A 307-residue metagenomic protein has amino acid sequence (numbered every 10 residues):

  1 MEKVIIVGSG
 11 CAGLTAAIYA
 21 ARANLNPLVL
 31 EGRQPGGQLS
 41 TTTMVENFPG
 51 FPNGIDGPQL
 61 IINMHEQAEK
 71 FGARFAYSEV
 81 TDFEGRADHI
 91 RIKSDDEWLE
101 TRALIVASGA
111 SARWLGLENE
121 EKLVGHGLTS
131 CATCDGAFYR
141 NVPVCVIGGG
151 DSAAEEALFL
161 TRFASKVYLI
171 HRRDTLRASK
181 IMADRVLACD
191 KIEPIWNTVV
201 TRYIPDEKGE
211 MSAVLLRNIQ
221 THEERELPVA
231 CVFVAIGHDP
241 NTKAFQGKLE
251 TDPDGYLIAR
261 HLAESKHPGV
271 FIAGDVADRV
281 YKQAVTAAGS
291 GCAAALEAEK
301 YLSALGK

Functional and structural regions predicted by a protein language model:
M1-K3, Y77-S78, R140-V142, N197 (+2 more regions): Phosphate-coordination loops involved in phosphoryl transfer and adenosine-cofactor binding
E2-F71, V142, A154-K180, L187 (+1 more regions): Beta1-alpha1 glycine-rich phosphate/pyrophosphate-binding loop at the start of Rossmann-like nucleotide-binding domains
G10-C11, Q34, A110-A112, D151-S152 (+1 more regions): Residue-level detector of alpha-helix initiation sites
A68-A87, R91-S94, L99, R162-R260 (+1 more regions): A Rossmann-like FAD-binding core segment of flavoenzymes
F75-R140: Glycine/small-residue-rich loop that forms an oxyanion/phosphate-binding "nest" at active or ligand-binding sites
G116, K122-F138, A235-K282, T286 (+2 more regions): FAD-site-proximal beta/loop scaffold in flavoenzymes
